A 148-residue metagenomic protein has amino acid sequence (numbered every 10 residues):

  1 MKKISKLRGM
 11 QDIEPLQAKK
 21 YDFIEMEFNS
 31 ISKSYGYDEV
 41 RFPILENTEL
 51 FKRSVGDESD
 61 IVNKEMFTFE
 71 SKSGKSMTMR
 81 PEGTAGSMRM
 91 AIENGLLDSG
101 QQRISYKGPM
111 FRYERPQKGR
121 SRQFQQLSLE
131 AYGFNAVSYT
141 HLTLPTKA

Functional and structural regions predicted by a protein language model:
M1-L142, K147: TRNA-recognition modules of translation machinery and tRNA-sensing kinases, especially anticodon-binding
